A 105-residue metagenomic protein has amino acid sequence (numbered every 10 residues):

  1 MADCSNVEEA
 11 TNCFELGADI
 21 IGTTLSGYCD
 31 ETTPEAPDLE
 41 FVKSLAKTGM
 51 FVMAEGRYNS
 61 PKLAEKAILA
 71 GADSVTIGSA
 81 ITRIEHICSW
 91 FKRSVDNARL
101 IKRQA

Functional and structural regions predicted by a protein language model:
M1-G49: Conserved anion-binding
N6-G17, G49, A54, Y58-I77: Catalytic cores of alpha/beta
C13, T32-T33, L63-A64, H86-I87: Short glycine-/acidic-enriched loop or helix-start segments at secondary-structure transitions that form or flank
I20-T32, A70-F91: Glycine-rich phosphate-binding active-site loops on the catalytic face of alpha/beta enzymes
Y28-T33, M50-G56, L100-A105: Short, basic, helix/turn surface patches
E35, F41-S44, I68, A80-A105: C-terminal helical cap(s) of enzyme catalytic domains, especially alpha/beta-barrels
